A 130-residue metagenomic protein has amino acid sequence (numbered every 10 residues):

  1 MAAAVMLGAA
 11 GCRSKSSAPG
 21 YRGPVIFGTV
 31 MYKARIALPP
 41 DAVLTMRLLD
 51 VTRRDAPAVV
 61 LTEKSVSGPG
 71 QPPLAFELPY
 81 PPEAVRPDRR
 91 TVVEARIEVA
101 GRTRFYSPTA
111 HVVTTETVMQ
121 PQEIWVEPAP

Functional and structural regions predicted by a protein language model:
M1-A10: Sec-dependent bacterial lipoprotein signal peptides
G11-K15: Bacterial signal peptide processing site
P24-K33: A short, amphipathic beta-strand motif
Y32-A34, D50, Y80, V99: Short solvent-exposed capping/turn motifs at the termini of beta-strands
R35-D41, D55, V85-R86: A short beta-turn/strand-edge loop motif at beta-sheet boundaries
T52-V85: Tryptophan-paired
P73-A75, V113-P130: Extracellular beta-sheet/turn segments enriched in Thr/Pro/Gly and aliphatic residues
E94-S107: Short acidic/polar inter-strand loop motif in beta-rich domains
